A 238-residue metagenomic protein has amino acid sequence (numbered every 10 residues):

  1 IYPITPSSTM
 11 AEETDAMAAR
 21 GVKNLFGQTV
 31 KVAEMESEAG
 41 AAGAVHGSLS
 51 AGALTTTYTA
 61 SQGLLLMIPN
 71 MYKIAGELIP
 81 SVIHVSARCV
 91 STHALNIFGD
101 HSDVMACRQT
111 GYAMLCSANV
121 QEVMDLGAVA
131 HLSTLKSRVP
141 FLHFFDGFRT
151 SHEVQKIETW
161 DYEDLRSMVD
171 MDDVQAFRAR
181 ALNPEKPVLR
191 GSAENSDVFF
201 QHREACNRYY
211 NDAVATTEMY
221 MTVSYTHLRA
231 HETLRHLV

Functional and structural regions predicted by a protein language model:
I1-A106, G111, A128, G147-F148: Thiamine diphosphate
P3, S7, A11, E38 (+7 more regions): Generic structural signal for well-ordered, non-membrane alpha-helical segments in soluble metabolic enzymes
G21, T134-S137, Y220, S224: Short secondary-structure junctions and interdomain/linker hinges
F26-T29, F141-L228: Conformationally flexible catalytic loops at phosphate/diphosphate-handling active centers
E36-G43, P69, S91-N96, L115-V123 (+3 more regions): Low-complexity, flexible helical/coil segments
A44, S48-A51, S133, S137 (+1 more regions): Short alpha-helical scaffold segments that flank and stabilize functional sites
I97-G147, T159, M171-V174: Conserved thiamine diphosphate
T226-H236: Conserved small/polar residues in nucleotide/adenosyl-binding loops
